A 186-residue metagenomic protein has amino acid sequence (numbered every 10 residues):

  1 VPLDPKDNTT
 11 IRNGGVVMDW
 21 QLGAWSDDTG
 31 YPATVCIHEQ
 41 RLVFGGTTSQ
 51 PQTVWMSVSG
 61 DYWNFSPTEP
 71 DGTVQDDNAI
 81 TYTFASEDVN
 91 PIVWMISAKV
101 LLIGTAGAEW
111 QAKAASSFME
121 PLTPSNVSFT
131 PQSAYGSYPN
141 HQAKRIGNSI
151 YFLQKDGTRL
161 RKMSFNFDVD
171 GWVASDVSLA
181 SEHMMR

Functional and structural regions predicted by a protein language model:
V1-D4, Y31, S66-E69, Y138: Intrinsic-disorder/low-complexity coil detector
V1-K6, F44, R145, F152: Generic low-polarity alpha-helical segments
V1-T29: Small/polar beta-strand repeat architecture
I11-Q21, D61-E87, V169-R186: Surface-exposed loop and turn segments in beta-propeller and other repeat-based domains that flank or scaffold
W25, Y31, W55, Y62-W63 (+3 more regions): Sequence-level detector for tyrosine residue identity
W25-G60: Conserved, compact domain cores that house catalytic/ligand-binding motifs in diverse enzymes and effector modules
T34-V35, R41, S49, T83-R186: Beta-sheet-dominated scaffold domains
G46-I80, A112-P124, S128-T130: Beta-propeller domains
